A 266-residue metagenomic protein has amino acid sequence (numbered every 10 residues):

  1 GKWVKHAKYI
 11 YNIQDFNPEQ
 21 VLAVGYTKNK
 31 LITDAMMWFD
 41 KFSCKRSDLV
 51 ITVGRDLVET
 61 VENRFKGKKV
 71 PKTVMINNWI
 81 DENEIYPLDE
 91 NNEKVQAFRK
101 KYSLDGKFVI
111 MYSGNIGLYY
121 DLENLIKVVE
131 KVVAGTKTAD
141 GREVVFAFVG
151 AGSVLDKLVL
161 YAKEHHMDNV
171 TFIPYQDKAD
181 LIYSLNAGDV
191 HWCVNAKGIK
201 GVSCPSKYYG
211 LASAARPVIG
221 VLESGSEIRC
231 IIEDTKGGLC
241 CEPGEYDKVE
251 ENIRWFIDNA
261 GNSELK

Functional and structural regions predicted by a protein language model:
G1-K5, L31-T52: Membrane-proximal helix-turn-helix segments that form the acceptor-binding/catalytic region of lipid-linked
D56, I76-W79: Carbohydrate-associated surface elements
Y86-S103: A short helix/loop element that forms part of the nucleotide-sugar donor recognition site in Leloir-type
E90-K94, K137, R229, R254-K266: Conserved donor-nucleotide binding/catalytic region of nucleotide-linked donor-dependent transferases
E93, L104-Y120, I126-E130: Conserved donor-binding/catalytic core segment of Leloir-type glycosyltransferases
Y120, V170, P174-S184, H191-A212 (+1 more regions): Nucleotide-sugar-dependent
T136-V145, V149-G150, L155-D180: Nucleotide-activated donor-binding/catalytic signature segment of Leloir-type glycosyltransferases, i.e., the conserved
E223-W255: Change "using UDP/GDP/dTDP sugars" to "using nucleotide sugars
